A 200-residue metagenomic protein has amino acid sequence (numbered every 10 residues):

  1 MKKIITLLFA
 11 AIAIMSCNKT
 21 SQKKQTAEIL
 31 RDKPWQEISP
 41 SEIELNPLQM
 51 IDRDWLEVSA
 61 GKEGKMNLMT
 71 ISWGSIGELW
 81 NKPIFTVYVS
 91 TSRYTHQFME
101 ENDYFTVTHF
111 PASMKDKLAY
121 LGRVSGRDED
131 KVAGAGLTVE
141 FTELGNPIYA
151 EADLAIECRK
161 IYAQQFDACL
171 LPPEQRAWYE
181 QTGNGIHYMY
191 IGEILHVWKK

Functional and structural regions predicted by a protein language model:
M1-K2, I186: Structural motif marking the loop-to-transmembrane transition
K2-L8: Sec-dependent signal peptide recognition, specifically the positively charged N-region followed immediately by
I14-S16: C-terminal motif of bacterial Sec signal peptides marking the signal peptidase cleavage site
K19-K200: Active-site-proximal mixed secondary-structure blocks
